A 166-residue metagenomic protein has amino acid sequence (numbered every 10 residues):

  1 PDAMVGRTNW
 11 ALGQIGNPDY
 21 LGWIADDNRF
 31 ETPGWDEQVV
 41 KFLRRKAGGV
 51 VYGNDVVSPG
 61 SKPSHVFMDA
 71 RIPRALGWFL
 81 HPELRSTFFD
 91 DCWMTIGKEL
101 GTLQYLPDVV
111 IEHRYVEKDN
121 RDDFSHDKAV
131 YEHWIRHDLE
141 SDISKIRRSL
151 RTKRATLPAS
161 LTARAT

Functional and structural regions predicted by a protein language model:
P1-R7, E31, P59, R85-T87: A short, glycine-/small-residue-rich helix N-cap motif at loop->alpha-helix starts within glycosyltransferase
N9-Y20: Active-site nucleotide-sugar/metal-binding loop of Leloir-type enzymes
P18, S64-G77: Conserved nucleotide-sugar donor-binding and metal-coordinating catalytic region shared by glycosyltransferases
P18-R29: Short beta-strand-to-loop acidic/aromatic patch adjacent to the donor-nucleotide binding site
W23, G48-N54, L106-D108, H113-R114: Short glycine/serine/threonine-enriched helix-capping/active-site loop that flanks the nucleotide-sugar donor pocket
N28-H65, R71: Conserved donor NDP-sugar-binding/catalytic core segment of glycosyltransferases
T87, D91-T166: C-terminal catalytic/acceptor-binding lobe
